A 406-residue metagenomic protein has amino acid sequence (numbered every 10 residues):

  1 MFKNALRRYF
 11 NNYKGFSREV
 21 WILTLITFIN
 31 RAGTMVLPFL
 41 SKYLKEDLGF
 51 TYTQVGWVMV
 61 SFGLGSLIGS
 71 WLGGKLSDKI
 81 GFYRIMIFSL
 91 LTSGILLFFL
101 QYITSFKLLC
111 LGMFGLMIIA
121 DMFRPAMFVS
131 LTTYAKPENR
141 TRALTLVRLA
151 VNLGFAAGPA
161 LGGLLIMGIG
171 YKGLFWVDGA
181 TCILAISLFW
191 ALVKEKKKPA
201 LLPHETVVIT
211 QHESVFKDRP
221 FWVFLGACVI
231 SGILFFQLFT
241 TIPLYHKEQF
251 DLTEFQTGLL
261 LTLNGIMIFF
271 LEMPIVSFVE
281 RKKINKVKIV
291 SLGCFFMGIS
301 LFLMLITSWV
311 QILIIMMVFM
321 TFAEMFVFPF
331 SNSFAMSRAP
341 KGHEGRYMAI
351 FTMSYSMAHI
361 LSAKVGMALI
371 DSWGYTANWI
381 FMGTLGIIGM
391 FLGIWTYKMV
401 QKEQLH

Functional and structural regions predicted by a protein language model:
M1-S17, E195-L225: Juxtamembrane intracellular "pre-TM" segments in multi-pass secondary transporters
R18-M59, W222-V223, G232-F250, E254-L260: Helix-loop boundary and gating motifs at the non-cytosolic
M35, G63-L67, W71, F155-A156 (+2 more regions): Residue-level signature of mid-helix packing/kink "hotspots" within the transmembrane helices of 12-pass Major
I68-Q101: Conserved MFS/SLC helix-loop-helix module at the cytosolic interface between two early adjacent transmembrane helices
S70-G81, E272-I284: Helix-to-loop junctions at the C-terminal end of transmembrane segments in multipass secondary transporters
K79-S89, R281-C294: Cytoplasmic membrane-interface "Motif A"-like loop-to-helix N-cap segments of 12-TM Major Facilitator Superfamily
L91-T104, F296-T307: C-terminal ends and interior cores of transmembrane alpha-helices in multi-pass membrane transporters/permeases
F114-V151: Cytoplasmic helix-loop-helix junction between adjacent transmembrane helices in 12-TM secondary transporters
